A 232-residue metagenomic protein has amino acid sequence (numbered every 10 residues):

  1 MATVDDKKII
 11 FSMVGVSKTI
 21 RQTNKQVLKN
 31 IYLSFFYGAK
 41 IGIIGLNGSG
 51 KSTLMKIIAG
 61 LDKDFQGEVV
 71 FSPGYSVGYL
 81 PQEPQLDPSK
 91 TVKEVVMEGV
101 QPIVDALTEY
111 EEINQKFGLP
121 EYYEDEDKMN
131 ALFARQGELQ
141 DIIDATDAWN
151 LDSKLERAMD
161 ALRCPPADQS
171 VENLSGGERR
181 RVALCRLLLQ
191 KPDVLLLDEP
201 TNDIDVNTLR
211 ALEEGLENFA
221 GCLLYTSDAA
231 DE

Functional and structural regions predicted by a protein language model:
M1-S227: ABC ATP-binding cassette signature C-motif
D228-E232: A short, hydrophobic C-terminal helix/tail in secreted or cell-surface proteins
